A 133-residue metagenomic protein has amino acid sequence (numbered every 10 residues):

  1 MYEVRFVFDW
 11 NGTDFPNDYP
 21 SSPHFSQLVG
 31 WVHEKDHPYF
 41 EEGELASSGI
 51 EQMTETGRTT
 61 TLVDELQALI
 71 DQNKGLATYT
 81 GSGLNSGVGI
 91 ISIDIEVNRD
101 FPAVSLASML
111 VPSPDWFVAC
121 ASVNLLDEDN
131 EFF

Functional and structural regions predicted by a protein language model:
M1, D9-F117: Structured domain cores in non-transmembrane regions
A107, P112-F133: An exposed acidic His-Trp-rich patch
